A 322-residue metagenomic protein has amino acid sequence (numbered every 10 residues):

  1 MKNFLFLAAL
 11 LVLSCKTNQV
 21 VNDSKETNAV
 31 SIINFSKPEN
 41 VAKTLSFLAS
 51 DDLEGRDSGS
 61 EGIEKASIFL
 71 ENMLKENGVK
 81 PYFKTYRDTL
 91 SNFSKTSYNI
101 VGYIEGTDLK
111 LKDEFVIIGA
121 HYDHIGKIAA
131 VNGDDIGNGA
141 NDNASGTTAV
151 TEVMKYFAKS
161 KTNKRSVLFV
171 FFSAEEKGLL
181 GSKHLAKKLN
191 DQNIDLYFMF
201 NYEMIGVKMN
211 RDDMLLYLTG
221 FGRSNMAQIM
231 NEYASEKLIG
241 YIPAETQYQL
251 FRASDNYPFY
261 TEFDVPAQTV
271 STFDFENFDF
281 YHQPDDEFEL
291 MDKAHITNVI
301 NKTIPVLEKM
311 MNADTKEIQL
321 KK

Functional and structural regions predicted by a protein language model:
M1-N28: Bacterial Sec-dependent N-terminal signal peptides
K25-K65, N77, N277-Q283: N-terminal capping segment at the start of a domain
S36, N40-F47, E61-M73, P81 (+10 more regions): Extracytoplasmic/secreted proteins, especially bacterial periplasmic and envelope-associated proteins
L48, L74, L90-A129: Acidic/His- and Gly-rich active-site-bordering loop/insert found across diverse amide/peptide-bond hydrolases
R56-E105: A non-catalytic alpha/beta surface segment that caps or lines the substrate-entry region of metallo-dependent hydrolase
I118, I128-K177, T303: Alpha-helical metal-binding/catalytic segments enriched in His/Glu/Asp
T162, F172-A267, T315-I318: Metal-dependent peptidase/peptidase-like ectodomains
T272, N277-K322: His/Asp/Glu-rich mid-to-C-terminal helical/loop segments that flank catalytic regions of hydrolases
